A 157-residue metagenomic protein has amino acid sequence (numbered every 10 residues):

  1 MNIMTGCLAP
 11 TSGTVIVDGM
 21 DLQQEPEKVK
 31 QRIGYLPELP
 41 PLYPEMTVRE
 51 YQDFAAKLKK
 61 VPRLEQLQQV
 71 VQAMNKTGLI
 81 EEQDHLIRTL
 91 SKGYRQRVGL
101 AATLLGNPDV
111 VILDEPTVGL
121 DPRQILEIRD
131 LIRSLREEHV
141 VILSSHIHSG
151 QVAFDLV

Functional and structural regions predicted by a protein language model:
T5: Helix-to-loop junction immediately C-terminal to a conserved catalytic motif
G13-D21, K28-I33: Conserved ABC transporter NBD signature motif
D53, K57, L64-E82: Conserved ABC ATPase "signature" region
L86-L90: Conserved ABC ATPase signature
L100: Hydrophobic anchor residue at the start of the ABC signature
V111-E115, L120: Catalytic Walker B motif of ABC-type/P-loop ATPase nucleotide-binding domains
I125-E137: Helical segment within the ABC ATPase nucleotide-binding domain
